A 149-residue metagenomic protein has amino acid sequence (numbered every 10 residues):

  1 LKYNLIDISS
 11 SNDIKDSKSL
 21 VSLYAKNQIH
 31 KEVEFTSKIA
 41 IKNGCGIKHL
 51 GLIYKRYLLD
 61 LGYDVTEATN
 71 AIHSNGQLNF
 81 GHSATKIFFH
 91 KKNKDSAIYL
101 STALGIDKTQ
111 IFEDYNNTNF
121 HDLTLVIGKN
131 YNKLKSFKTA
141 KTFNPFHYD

Functional and structural regions predicted by a protein language model:
L1-D149: Residue-level signal for protein termini and structural transition zones
